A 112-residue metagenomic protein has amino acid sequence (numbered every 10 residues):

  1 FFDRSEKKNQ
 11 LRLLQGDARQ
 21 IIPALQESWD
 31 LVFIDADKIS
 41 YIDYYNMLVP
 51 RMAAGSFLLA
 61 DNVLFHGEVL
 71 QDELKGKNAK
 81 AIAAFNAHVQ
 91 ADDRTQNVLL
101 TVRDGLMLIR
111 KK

Functional and structural regions predicted by a protein language model:
F1-K112: S-adenosylmethionine/decaboxylated-SAM
